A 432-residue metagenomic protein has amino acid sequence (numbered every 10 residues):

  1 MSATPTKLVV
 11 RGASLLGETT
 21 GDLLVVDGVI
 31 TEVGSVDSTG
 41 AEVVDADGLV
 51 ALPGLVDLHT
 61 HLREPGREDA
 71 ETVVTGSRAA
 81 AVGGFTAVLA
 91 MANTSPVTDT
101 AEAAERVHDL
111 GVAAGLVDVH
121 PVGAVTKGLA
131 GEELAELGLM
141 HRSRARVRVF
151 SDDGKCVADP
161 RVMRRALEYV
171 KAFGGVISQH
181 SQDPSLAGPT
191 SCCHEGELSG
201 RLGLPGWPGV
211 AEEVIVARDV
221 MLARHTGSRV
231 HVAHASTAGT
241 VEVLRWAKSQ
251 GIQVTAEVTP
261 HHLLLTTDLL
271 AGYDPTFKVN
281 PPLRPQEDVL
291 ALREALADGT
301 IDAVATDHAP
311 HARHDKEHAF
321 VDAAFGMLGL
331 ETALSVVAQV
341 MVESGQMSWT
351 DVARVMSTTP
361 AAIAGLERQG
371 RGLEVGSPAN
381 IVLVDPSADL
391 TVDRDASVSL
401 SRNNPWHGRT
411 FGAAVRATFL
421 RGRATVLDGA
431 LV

Functional and structural regions predicted by a protein language model:
M1-G54: Histidine-rich, glycine-flanked metal-binding segment
A13, G28, G48, H59 (+15 more regions): Divalent metal-coordination and catalytic microenvironments
D47-A114: Metal-associated gating/positioning segment near the N- to mid-region
L58-E71, A92-T94, D99, H120-E133 (+2 more regions): Active-site mouth loops of central-metabolism enzymes
D109-V125: A glycine-rich helix N-cap at a beta->alpha junction
L134-V304: Histidine/acidic residue-rich metal-binding segments in metalloenzymes
R201-R229, T276, A297-D298, D302-V304 (+1 more regions): His/Asp/Glu-enriched, well-ordered alpha-helical/loop segment that forms or immediately abuts the divalent-metal
A319, V375-A430: C-terminal cap of metal-dependent C-N hydrolases
